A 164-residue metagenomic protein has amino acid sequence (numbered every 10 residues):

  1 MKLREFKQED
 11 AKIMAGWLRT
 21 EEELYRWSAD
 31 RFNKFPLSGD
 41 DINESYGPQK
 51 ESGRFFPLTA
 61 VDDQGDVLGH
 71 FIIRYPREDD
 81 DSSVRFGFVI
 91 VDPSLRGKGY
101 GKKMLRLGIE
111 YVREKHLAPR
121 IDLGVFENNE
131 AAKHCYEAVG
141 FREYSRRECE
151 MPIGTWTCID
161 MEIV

Functional and structural regions predicted by a protein language model:
M1-K2: Extreme N-terminal starter segment of soluble prokaryotic enzymes
E5-A11, G16-R96, L105-L107, Y111 (+1 more regions): Acetyl-CoA-dependent GNAT
H70-F71, G101, V139, C158: Residue-level detection of beta-strand scaffold positions
V84, P119-D122, F126-K133, A138-V164: C-terminal "cap" of GNAT-fold acetyltransferases
F88, D92-R106, F126-H134, A138: Conserved glycine-rich acetyl-CoA-binding loop
